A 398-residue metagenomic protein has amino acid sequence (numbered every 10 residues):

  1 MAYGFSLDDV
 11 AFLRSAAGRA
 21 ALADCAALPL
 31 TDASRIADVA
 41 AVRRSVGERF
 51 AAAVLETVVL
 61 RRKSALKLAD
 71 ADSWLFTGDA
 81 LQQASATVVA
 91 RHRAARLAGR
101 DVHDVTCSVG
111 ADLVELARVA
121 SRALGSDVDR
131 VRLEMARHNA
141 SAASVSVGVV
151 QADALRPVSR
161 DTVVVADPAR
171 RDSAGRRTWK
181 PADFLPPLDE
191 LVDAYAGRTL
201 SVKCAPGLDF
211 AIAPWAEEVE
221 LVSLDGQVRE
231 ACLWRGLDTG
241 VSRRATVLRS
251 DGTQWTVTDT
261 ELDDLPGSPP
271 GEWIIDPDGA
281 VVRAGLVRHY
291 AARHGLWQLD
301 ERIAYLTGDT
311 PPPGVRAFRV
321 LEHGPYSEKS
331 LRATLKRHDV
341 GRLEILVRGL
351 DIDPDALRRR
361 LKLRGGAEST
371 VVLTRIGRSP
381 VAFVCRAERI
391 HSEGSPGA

Functional and structural regions predicted by a protein language model:
M1-A398: SAM-dependent transferase fold signal centered on methyltransferase-like domains, encompassing both Class I
